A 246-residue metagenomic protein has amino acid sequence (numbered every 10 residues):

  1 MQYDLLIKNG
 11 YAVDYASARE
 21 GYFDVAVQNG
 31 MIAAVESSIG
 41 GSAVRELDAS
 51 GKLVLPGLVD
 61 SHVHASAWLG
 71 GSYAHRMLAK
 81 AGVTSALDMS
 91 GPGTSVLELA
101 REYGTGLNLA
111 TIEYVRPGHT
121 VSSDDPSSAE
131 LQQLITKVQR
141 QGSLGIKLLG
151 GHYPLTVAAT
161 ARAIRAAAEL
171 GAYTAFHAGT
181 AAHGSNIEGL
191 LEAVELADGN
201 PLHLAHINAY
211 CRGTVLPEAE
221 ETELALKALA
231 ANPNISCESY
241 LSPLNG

Functional and structural regions predicted by a protein language model:
M1-G41: N-terminal metal-binding scaffold of metallo-dependent hydrolase/deaminase domains
Q2-N9, G40-A79, T84: Replace "His-x-His-based motif
G10, G30, G51, H62 (+4 more regions): Divalent metal-coordination and catalytic microenvironments
D14, H62, S90-G91, G150 (+1 more regions): Residues that line or immediately flank small-molecule/substrate-binding pockets and catalytic motifs
L55, L99-I112, I164-F176: Alpha-helix-loop-beta-strand connector modules within alpha/beta enzyme cores
L58-W68, G150, T174-A181: Histidine-centered catalytic micro-motifs
Y73-Y153: Divalent-metal coordination cores built from histidine and acidic residues
S128-G145, P154-G246: Histidine/acidic residue-rich metal-binding segments in metalloenzymes
